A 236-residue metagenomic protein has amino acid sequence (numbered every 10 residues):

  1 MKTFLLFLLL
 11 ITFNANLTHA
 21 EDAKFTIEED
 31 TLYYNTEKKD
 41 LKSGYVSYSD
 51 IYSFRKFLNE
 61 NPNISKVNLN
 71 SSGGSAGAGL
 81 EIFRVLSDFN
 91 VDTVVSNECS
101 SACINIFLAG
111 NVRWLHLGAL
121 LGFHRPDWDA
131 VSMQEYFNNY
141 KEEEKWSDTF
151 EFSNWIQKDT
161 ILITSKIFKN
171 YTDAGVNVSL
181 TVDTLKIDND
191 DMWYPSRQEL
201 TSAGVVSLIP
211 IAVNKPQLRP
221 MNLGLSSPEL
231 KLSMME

Functional and structural regions predicted by a protein language model:
F4-F13: Sec-dependent N-terminal signal peptides
H19-V94, W114-H116, D127-E236: N-terminal organellar transit peptides
V95-C99: Glycine-rich beta-to-alpha transition loops that act as phosphate-gripper elements at the mouths of alpha/beta enzyme
G110, A119-L121: Small-residue (G/S/T/A) turn/hinge positions that recur once per unit in extracellular repeat modules
H124: Catalytic-histidine neighborhood of serine endopeptidases, predominantly the chymotrypsin-like S1/PA family
